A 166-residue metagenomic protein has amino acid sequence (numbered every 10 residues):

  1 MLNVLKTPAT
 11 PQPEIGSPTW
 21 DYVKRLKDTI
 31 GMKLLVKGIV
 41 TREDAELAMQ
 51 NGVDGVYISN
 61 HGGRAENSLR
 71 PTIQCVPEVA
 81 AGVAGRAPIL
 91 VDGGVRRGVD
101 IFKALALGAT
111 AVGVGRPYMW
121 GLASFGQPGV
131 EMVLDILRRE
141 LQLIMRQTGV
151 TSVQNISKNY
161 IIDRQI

Functional and structural regions predicted by a protein language model:
M1-E46, Q50, G62-A65: Active-site entrance/lid segments in N-terminal catalytic domains of soluble metabolic enzymes
Q12-P13, L34-L35, L69, L90 (+1 more regions): A generic secondary-structure micro-motif detector that highlights 1-2 residue hydrophobic/ambivalent hotspots embedded
T19, L69-T72: Short, conserved glycine- and acidic-residue-centered signature motifs in active-site or ligand-binding loops
Y22-R25, G31, Y57-I58, V79-G82 (+1 more regions): A short alpha-helix capping/helix-coil boundary motif
T29-K33, M49-G63, G82-R86, G108-V112: Glycine-enriched alpha-helix->loop->beta-strand junction motifs that scaffold or abut catalytic
K37, S59-H61, D92, G115: Generic beta-strand/beta-sheet core signal
D44-A45, E66, L122, D163: Short secondary-structure boundary/hinge segments and terminal tails
P71-I166: Alpha/beta catalytic cores of nucleotide-metabolism and tRNA/nucleoside-modifying enzymes
